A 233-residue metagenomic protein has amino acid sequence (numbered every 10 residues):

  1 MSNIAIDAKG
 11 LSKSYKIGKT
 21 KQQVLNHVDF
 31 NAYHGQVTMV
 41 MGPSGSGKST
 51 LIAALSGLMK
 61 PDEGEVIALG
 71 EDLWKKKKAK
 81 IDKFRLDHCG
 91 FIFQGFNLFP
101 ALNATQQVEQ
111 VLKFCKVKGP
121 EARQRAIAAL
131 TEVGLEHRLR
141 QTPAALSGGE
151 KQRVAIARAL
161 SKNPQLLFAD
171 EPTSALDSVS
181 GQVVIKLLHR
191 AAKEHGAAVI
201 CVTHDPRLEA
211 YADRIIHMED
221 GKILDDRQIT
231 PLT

Functional and structural regions predicted by a protein language model:
M1-S14, D225-T233: ABC-family P-loop ATPase nucleotide-binding domain
I4-Y211, I215-M218: ABC family nucleotide-binding domain
P206, K222, T230: Residue-level detector of flexible, active-site-proximal loop/helix-junction positions within diverse enzyme catalytic
I215-R227: H-loop (His-switch) and adjacent beta-strand-loop-beta switch element of ABC-type ATPase nucleotide-binding domains
